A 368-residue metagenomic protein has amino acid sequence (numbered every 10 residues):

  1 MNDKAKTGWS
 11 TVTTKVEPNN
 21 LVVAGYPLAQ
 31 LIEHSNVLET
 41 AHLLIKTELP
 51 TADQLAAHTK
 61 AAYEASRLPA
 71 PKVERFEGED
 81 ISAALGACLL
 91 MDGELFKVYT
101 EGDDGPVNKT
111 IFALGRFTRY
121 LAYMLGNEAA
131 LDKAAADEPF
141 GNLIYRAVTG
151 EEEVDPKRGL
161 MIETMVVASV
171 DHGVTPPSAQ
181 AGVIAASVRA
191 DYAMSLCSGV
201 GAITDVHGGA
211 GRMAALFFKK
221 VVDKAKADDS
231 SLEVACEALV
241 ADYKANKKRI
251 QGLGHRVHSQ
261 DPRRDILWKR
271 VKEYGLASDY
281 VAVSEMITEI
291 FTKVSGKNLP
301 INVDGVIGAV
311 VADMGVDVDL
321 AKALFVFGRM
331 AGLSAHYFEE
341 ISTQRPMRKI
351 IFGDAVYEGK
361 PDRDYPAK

Functional and structural regions predicted by a protein language model:
M1-K368: Hydrophobic alpha-helical bundle cores within soluble ligand-binding/oligomerization subdomains
